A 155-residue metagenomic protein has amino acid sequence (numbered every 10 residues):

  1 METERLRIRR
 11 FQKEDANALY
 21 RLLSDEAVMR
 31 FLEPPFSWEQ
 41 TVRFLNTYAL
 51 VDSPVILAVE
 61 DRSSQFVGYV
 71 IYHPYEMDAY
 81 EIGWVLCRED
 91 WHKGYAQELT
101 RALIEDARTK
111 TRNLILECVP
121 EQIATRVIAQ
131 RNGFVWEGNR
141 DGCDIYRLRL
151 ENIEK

Functional and structural regions predicted by a protein language model:
M1-R30, V59-K155: Acyl-donor (CoA/ACP) binding surface of acyl/acetyltransferases
A27-N46: Conserved GNAT-fold acetyl-CoA-binding loop/helix
P35-F36, I56-L57, I145: Sparse recognition of residues in long alpha-helices and their boundaries
W38-V42, L50-D52, C87-E89: Juxtamembrane/interface motifs at transmembrane-helix termini
T41-Y48, Y69-Y75: Charged, low-complexity, helix/coiled-coil-prone segments
N46-A58: A short helix-loop-beta-strand connector motif used in the catalytic cores of GNAT acetyltransferases and, in some
